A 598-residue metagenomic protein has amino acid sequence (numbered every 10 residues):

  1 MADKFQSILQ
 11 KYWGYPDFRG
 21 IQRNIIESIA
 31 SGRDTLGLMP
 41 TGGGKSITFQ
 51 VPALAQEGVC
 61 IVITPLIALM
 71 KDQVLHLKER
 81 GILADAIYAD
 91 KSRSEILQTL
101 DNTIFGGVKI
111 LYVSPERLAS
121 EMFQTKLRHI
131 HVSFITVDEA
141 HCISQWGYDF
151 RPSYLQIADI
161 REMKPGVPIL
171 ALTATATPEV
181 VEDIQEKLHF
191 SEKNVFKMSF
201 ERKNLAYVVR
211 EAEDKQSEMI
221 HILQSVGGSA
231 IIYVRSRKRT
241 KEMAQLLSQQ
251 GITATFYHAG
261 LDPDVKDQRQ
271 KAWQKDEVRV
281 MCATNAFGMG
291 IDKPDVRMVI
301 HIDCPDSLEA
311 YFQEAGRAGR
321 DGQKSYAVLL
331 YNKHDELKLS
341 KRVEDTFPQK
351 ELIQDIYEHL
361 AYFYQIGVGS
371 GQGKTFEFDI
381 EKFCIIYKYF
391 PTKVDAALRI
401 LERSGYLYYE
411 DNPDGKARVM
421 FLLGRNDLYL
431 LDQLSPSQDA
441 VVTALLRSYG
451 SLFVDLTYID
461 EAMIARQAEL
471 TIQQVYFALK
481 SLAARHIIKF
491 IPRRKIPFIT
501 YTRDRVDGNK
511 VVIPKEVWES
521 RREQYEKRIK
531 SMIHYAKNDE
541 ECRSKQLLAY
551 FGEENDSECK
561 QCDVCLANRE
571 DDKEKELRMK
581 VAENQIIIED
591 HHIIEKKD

Functional and structural regions predicted by a protein language model:
A2-Y12, P16-G20, N24-S46, P52-E57 (+1 more regions): Helicase motor core with emphasis on the C-terminal RecA-like subdomain
V278, D295-V296, C304-Q313, G319-D598: C-terminal accessory region of SF2 helicases/translocases
